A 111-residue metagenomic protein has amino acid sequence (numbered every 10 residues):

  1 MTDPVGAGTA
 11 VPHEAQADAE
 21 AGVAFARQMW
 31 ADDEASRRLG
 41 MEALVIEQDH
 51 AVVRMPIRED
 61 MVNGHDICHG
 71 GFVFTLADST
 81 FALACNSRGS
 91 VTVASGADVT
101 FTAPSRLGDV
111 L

Functional and structural regions predicted by a protein language model:
M1-V110: Terminal targeting signals and extreme-terminal segments of soluble enzymes
